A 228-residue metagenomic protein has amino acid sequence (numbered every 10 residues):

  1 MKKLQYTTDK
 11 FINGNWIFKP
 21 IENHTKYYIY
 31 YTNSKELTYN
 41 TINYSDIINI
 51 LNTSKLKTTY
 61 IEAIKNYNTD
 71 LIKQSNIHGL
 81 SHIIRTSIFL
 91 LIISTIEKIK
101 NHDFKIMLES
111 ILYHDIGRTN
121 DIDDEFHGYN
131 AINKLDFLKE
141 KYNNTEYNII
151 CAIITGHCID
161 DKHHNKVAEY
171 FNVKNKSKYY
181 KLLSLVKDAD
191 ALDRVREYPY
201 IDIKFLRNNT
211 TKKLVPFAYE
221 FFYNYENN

Functional and structural regions predicted by a protein language model:
K2-L51, D70-K100, Y113, I159-N228: Divalent metal-dependent phosphate-bond-processing catalytic cores, especially two-metal-ion Mg2+/Mn2+ enzymes that act
K55, T59-N66: N-terminal interaction/assembly modules
N66-L71, E140-K141: Acidic catalytic motifs of isoprenoid enzymes
Q74-I77, T119-F126, K141-Y142: Short coil/turn segments at secondary-structure boundaries
T86, H102-K134, C151-I159, D190: His-Asp-centered metal-binding catalytic motifs of divalent-metal-dependent phosphohydrolases/nucleases
E97-K98, L138-T145: Inter-helical turn/loop segments and adjacent helix faces that build the functional surface of alpha-helical bundle
